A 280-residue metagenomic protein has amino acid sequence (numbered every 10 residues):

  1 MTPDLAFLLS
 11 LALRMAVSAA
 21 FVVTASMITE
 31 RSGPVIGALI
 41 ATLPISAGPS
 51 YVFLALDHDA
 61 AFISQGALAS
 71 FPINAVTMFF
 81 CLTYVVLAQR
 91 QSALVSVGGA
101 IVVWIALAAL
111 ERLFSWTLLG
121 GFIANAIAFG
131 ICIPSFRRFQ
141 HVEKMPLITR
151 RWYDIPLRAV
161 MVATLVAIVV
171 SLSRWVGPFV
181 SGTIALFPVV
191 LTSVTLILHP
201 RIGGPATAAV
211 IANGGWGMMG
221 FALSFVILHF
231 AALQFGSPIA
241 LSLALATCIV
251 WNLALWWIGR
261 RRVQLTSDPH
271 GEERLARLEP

Functional and structural regions predicted by a protein language model:
A6-S18, I40-A41, D59-V76, L118-G130 (+3 more regions): Structural signature of hydrophobic alpha-helical transmembrane segments
F21-G33, M78-S92, S135-P146, T195-P205 (+1 more regions): C-terminal ends of transmembrane helices
G33, F139-F179: Selected transmembrane alpha-helices and immediately adjacent juxtamembrane segments of polytopic inner-membrane
V35-P44, Q91-V102, L119-A126, P146-M161 (+1 more regions): Cytoplasmic-side transmembrane-helix entry/capping segments in multi-pass membrane proteins
A41-D57, A222: A generic, lipid-embedded transmembrane alpha helix
L54, A109-L119, A163-R174, F221-S237: Hydrophobic alpha-helical transmembrane segments in multi-pass integral membrane proteins
A60-P72, M78-I123: Membrane-interface helix-loop-helix junctions at boundaries between adjacent transmembrane segments
T164-I202, A208: Transmembrane helical segments that form the transport core of multi-pass membrane transport proteins
